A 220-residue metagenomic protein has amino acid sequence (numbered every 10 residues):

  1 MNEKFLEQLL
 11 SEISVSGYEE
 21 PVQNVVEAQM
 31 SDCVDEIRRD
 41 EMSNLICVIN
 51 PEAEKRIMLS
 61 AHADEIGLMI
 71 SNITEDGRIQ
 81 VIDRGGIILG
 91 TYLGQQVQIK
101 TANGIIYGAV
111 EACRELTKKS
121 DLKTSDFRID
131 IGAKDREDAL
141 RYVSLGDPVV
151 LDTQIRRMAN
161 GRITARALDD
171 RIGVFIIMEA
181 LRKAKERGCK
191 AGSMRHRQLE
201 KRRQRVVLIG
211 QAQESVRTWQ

Functional and structural regions predicted by a protein language model:
M1-Q220: N-terminal hydrophobic/helix-forming segments and targeting peptides
